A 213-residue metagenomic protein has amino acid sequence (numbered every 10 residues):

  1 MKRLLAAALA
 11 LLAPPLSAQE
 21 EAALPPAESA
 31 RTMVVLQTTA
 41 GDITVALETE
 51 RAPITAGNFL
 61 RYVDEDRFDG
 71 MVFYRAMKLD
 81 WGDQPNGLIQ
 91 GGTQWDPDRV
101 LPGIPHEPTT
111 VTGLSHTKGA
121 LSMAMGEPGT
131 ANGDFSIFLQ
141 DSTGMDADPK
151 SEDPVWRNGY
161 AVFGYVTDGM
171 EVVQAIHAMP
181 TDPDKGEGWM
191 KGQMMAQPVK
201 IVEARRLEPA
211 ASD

Functional and structural regions predicted by a protein language model:
M1-L5: Bacterial N-terminal signal peptides that target proteins for export
A7-A8, V202: Intrinsically disordered, low-complexity segments enriched in polar/charged small residues
A8-L9, D96: A periodicity- and composition-biased signal for non-globular, repetitive helical segments
L9-S17: Hydrophobic h-region of N-terminal signal peptides that target proteins for export in Gram-negative bacteria
L16-D213: Cyclophilin-like peptidyl-prolyl cis-trans isomerases
